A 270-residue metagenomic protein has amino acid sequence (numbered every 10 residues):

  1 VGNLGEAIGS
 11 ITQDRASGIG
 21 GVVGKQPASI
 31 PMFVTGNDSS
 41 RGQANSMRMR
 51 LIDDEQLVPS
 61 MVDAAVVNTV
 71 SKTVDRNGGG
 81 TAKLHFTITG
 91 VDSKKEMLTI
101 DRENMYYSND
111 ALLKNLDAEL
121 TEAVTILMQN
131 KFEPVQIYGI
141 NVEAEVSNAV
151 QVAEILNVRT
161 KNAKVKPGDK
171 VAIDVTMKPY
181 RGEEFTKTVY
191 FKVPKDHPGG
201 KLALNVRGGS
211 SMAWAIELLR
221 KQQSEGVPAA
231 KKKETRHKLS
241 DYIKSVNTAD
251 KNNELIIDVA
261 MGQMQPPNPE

Functional and structural regions predicted by a protein language model:
V1-E270: C-terminal recognition in membrane/secretory proteostasis and scaffolding
